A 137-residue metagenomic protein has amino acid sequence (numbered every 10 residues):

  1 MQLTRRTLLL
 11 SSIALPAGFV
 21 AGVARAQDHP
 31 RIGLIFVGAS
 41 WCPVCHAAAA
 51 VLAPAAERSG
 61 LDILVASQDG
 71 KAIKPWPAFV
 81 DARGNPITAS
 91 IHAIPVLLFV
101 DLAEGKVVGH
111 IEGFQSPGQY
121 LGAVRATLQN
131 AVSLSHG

Functional and structural regions predicted by a protein language model:
M1-P16: N-terminal secretory signal peptides and thylakoid transit peptides that target proteins across membranes
P30-S40: Short active-site neighborhood of thiol/selenol oxidoreductases, capturing the structured segment around
C42-H46, L97: The canonical Cys-X-X-Cys-His
H46-S59: Typically the conserved alpha-helix immediately C-terminal to a functionally engaged Cys/Sec in thioredoxin-like
L61-D81: Thiol-based oxidoreductase modules, predominantly thioredoxin-like and allied folds used for disulfide exchange
T88-L98: Structural micro-motif
F99-L134: Non-catalytic, surface beta->alpha helical segment in thiol-disulfide oxidoreductase systems
